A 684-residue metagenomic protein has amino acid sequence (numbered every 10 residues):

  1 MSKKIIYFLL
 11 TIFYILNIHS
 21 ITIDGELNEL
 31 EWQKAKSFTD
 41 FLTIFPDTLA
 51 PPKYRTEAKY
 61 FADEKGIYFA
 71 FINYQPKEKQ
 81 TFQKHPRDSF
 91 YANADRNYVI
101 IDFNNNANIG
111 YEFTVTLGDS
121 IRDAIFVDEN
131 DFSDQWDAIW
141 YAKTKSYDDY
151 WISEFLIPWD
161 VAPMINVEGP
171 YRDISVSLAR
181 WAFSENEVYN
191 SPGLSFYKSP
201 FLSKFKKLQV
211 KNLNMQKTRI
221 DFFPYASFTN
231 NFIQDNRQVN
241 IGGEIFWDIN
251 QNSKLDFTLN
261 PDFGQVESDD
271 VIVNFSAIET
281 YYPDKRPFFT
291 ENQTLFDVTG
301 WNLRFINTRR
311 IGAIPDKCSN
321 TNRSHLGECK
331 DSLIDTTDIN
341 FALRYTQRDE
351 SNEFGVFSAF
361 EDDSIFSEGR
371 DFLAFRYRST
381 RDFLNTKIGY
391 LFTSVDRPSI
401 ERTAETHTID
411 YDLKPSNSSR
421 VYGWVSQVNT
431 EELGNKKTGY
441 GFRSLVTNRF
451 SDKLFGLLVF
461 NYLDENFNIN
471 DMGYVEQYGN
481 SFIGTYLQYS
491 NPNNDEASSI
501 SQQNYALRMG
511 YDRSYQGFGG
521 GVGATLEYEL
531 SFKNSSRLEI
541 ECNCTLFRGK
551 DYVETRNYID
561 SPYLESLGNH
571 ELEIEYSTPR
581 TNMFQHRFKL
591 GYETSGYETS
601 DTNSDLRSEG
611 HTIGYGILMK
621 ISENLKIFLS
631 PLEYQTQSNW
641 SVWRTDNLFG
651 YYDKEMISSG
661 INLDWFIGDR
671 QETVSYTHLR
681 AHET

Functional and structural regions predicted by a protein language model:
H19-F372, R378: Structural preference for beta-rich elements and adjacent junctions enriched in aromatics
Y54, D149, T218, F228 (+10 more regions): Residues that define the transmembrane beta-barrel architecture of outer-membrane proteins
I67, I220, S253-L255, S351-V356 (+8 more regions): Repeated loop/turn-to-beta-strand initiation elements of outer-membrane beta-barrel proteins
L178-R180, P224-F228, L259-P261, V356-F360 (+8 more regions): Transmembrane beta-barrel strands of outer-membrane/channel proteins
V210-N212, P224, G243-W247, L343-Q347 (+9 more regions): Residues on the lipid-exposed face of transmembrane beta-strands in outer-membrane beta-barrel proteins
N230, E328-K330, E361-S364, V395-P398 (+6 more regions): Extracellular loop and loop/strand-boundary signature of outer-membrane beta-barrel proteins
Q265-Y281, T299, F392-T403, Y422-R449 (+3 more regions): Outer-membrane beta-barrel translocator/channel fold
T677-T684: Conserved small/polar residues in nucleotide/adenosyl-binding loops
